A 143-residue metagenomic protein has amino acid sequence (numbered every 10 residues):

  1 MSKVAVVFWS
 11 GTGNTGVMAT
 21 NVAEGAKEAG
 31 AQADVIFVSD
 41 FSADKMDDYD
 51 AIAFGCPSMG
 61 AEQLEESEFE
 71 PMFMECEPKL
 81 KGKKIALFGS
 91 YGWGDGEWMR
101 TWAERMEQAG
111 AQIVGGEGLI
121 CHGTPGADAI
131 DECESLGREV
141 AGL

Functional and structural regions predicted by a protein language model:
S2-V4, N14-V17, N21-V38, D48-L143: FMN-binding flavodoxin-like domain, especially the glycine-rich phosphate-binding loop
F8-T12: Aromatic-flanked redox-active Cys/Sec active sites in thiol-based oxidoreductases, especially the WC-centered
F41: Helix-turn-helix
